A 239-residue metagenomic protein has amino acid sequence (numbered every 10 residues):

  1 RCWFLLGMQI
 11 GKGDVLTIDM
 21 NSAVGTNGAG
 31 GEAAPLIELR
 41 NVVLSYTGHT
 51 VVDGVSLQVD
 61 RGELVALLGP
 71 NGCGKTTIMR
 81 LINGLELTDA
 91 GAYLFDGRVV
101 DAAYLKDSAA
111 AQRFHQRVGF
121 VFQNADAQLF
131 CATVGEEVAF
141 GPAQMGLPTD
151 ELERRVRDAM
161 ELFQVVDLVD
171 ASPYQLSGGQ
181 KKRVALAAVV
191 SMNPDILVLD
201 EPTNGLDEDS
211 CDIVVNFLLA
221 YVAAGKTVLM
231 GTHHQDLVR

Functional and structural regions predicted by a protein language model:
L68-P70: The feature captures the beta-strand-to-loop junction immediately N-terminal to the Walker
N83: Helix-to-loop junction immediately C-terminal to a conserved catalytic motif
D150-L168: Conserved ABC ATPase "signature" region
S172-L176, Q180: Conserved ABC ATPase signature
L197-D200: Catalytic Walker B motif of ABC-type/P-loop ATPase nucleotide-binding domains
E208-S210: Helix N-cap at the start of a conserved alpha-helix in ABC-type nucleotide-binding domains
T232-H233: H-loop/switch region of ABC-family ATPase nucleotide-binding domains
